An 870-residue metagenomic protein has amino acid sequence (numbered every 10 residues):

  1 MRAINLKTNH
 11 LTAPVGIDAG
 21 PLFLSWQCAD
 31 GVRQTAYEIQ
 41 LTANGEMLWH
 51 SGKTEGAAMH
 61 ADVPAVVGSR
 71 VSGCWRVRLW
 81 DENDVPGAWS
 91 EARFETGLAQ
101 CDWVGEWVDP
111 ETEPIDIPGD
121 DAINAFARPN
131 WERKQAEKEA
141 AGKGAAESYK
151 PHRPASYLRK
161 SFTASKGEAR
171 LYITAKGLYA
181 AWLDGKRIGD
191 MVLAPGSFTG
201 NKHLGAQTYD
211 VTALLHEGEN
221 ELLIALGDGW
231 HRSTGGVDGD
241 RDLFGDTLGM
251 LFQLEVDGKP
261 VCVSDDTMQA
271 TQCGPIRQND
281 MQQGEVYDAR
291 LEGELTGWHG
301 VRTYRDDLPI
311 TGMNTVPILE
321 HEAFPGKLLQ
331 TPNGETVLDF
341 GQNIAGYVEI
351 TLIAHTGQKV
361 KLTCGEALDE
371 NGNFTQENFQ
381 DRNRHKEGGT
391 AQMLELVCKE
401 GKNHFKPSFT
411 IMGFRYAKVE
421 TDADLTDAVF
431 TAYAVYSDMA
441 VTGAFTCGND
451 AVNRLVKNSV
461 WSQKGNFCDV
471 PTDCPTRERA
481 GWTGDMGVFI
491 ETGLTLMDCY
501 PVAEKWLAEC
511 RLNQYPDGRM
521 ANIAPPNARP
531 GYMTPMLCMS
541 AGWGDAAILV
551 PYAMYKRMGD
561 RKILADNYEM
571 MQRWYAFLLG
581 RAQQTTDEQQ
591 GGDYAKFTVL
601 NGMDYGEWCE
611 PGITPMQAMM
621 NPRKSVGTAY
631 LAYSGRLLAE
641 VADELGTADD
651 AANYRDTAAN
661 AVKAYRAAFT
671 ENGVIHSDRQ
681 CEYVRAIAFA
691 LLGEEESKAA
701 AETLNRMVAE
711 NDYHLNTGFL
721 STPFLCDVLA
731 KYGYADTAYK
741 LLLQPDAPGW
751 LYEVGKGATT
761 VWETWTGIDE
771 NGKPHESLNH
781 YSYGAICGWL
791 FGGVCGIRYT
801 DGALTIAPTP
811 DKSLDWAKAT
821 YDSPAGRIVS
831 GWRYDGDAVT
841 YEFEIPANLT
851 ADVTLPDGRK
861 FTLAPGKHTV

Functional and structural regions predicted by a protein language model:
M1-T476, G484-D485, C499-E504, A521-A528 (+3 more regions): Extracellular/oxidizing-compartment recognition motifs
P86-A88, R232-T234, K259-S264, V502-A503 (+9 more regions): Acidic/polar loop patches that form or flank catalytic/metal-binding clefts of enzymes that bind anionic ligands
A146-R153, R170, G196-G200, D210-T212 (+17 more regions): Alpha-helix capping and helix-loop boundary segments enriched in small/acidic/polar residues
R170, Y347-E366, E420, G484-Q514 (+4 more regions): Alpha-helical support elements that line or immediately flank enzyme active sites and cofactor-binding pockets
G177-L178, P260-T267, T271-Q272, Y416 (+5 more regions): Active-site acid/base region of carbohydrate-active enzymes
D246, L251, M268-L291, G312-E322 (+3 more regions): Non-catalytic C-terminal accessory modules of carbohydrate-active enzymes
D280, G284-D288, E478, L496 (+6 more regions): C-terminal capping/lid segments that line or modulate ligand- or cofactor-binding pockets
